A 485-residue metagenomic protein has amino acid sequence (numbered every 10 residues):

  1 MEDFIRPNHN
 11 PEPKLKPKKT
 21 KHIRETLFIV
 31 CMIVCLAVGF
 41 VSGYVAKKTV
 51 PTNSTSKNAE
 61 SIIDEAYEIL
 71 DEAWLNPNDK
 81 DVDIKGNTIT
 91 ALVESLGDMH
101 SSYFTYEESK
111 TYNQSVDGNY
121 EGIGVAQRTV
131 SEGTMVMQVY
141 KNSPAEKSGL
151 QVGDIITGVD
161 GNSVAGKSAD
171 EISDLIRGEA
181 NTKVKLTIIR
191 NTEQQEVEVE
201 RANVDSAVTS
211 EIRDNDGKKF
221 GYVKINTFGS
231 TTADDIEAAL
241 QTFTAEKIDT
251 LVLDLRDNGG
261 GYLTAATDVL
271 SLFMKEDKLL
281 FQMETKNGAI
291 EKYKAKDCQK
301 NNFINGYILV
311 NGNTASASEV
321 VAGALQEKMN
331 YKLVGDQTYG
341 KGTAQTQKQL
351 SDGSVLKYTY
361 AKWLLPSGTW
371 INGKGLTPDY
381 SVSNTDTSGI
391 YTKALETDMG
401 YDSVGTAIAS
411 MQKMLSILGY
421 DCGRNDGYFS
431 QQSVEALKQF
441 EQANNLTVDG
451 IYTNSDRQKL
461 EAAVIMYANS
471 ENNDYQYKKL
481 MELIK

Functional and structural regions predicted by a protein language model:
M1-I23: N-terminal Lys/Arg-rich, disordered targeting/topogenic segments
K16-P17, M135-Y140, E146-V152, D160-S163 (+2 more regions): Cleft-lining beta-strand/loop regions that shape enzyme active-site pockets
F28-G43: Hydrophobic membrane-insertion alpha-helices, especially the h-region of bacterial N-terminal signal peptides
A46-S61: Ser/Thr/Pro/Gly-rich low-complexity linker/stalk segments immediately outside membranes or between
E72-M135, K183-K185, I189-E198, D205-T209 (+2 more regions): Extended, small/polar residue-biased N-terminal targeting/export presequences and adjacent propeptide/linker tracts
T105-N113, S131, G149-A169, Q337-T338 (+2 more regions): Short glycine/proline-centered loop/turn elements that form peptide/ligand docking sites
A145, M399-V464: A short amphipathic alpha-helical interaction element
W363-T397: Primarily N-terminal secretory
